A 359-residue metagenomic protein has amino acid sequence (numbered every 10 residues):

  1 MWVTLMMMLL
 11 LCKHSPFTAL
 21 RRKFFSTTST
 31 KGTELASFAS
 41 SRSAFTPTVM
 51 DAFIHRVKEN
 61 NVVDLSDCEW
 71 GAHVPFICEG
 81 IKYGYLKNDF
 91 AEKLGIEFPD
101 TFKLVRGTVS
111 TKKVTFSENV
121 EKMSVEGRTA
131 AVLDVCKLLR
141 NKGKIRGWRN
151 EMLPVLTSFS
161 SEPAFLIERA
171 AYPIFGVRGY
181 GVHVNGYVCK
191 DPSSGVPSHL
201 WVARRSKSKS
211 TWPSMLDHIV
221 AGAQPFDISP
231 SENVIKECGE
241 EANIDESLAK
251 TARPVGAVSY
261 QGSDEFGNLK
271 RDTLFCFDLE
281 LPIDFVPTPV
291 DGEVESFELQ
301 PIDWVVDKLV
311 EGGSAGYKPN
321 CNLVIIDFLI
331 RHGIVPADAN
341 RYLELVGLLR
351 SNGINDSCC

Functional and structural regions predicted by a protein language model:
W2-M215, A223-G239, I244-V290, V294 (+1 more regions): N-terminal leader/linker segments that precede catalytic domains of diphosphate-processing enzymes
L299: Short aromatic/basic micro-patch
